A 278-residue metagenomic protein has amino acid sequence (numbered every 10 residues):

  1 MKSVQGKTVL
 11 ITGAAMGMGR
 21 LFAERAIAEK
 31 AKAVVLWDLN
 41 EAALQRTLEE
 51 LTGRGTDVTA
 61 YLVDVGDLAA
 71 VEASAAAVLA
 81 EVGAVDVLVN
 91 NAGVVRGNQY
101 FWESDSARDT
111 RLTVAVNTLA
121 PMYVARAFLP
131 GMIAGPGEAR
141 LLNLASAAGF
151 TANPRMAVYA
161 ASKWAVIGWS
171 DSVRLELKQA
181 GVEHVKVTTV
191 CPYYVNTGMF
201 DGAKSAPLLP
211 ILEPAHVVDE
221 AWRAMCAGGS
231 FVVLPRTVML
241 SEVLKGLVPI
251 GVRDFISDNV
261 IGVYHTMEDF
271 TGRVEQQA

Functional and structural regions predicted by a protein language model:
K2-V35: Canonical Rossmann dinucleotide-binding motif of NAD(H)/NADP(H)-dependent dehydrogenases/reductases, specifically
A31-T47: Conserved glycine-rich Rossmann-like NAD(P)H-binding loop of the short-chain dehydrogenase/reductase
E41-A42, Y61-S74, A107: The beta1-alpha1 cofactor-binding region of Rossmann-like NAD(H)/NADP(H)-dependent oxidoreductases
V95-R111, R155: Conserved mid-core segment of classical short-chain dehydrogenase/reductases
A125, S162: Active-site helix of classical SDR
S146: Residue(s) in the substrate-gating loop at a strand-loop-helix junction that position the organic substrate next
T189, A206-E242, G246: C-terminal helical subdomain
